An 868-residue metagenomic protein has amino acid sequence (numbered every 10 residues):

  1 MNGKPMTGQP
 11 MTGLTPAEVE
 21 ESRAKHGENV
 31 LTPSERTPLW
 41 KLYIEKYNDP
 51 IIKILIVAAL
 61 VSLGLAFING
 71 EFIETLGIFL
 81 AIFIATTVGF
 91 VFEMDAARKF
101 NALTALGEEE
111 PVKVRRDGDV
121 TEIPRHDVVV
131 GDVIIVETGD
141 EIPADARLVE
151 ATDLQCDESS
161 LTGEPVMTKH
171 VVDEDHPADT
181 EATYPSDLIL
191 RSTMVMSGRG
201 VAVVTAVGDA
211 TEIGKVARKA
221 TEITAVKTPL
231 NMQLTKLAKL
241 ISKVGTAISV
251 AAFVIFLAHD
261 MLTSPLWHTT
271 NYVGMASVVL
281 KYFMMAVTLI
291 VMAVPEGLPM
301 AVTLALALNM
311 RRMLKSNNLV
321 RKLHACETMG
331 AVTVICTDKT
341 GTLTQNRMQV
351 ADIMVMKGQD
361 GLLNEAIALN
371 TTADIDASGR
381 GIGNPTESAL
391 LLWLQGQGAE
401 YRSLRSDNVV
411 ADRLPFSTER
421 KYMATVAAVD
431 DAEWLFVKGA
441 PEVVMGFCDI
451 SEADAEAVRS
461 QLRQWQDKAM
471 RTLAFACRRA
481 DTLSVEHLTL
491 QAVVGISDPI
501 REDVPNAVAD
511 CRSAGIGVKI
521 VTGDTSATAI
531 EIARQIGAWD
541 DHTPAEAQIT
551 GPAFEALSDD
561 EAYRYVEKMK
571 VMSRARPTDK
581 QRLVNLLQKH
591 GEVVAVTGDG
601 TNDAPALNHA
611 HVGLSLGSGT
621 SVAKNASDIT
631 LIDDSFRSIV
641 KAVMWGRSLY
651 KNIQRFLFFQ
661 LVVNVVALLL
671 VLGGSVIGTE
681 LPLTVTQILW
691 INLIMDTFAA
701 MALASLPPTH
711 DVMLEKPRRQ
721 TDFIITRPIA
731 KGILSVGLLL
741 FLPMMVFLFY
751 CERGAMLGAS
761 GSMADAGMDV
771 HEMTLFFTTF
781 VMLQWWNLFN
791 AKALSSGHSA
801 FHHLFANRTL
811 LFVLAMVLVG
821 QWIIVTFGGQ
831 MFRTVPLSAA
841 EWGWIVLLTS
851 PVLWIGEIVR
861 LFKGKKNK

Functional and structural regions predicted by a protein language model:
M1-P717, D722-I725, L738, R753 (+2 more regions): Conserved cytosolic headpiece of P-type ATPases
S675-T684, Y750-H771: Helix-coil boundary and interhelical linker segments in multi-pass alpha-helical membrane proteins
M695, L740-F741, H771-F789: Generic alpha-helical transmembrane segments
G732-F747, M782: Alpha-helical transmembrane segments of multi-pass integral membrane proteins
